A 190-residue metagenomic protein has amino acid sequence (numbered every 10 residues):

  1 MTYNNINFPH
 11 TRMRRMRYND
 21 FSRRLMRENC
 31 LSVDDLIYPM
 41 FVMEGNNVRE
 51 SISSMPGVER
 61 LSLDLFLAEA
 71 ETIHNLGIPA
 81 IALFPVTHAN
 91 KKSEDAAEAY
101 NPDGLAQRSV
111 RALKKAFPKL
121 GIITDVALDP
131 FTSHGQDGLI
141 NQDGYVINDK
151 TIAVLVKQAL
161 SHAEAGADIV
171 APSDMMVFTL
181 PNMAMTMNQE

Functional and structural regions predicted by a protein language model:
T2-F8, N19, E28-Y38, M43-E190: Alpha/beta enzyme core
P9-T11, R15: Exposed beta-strand/loop interface patches that mediate assembly or binding
R14, D20-S22: Acidic, Ser/Thr/Pro-rich intrinsically disordered transcriptional activation regions
